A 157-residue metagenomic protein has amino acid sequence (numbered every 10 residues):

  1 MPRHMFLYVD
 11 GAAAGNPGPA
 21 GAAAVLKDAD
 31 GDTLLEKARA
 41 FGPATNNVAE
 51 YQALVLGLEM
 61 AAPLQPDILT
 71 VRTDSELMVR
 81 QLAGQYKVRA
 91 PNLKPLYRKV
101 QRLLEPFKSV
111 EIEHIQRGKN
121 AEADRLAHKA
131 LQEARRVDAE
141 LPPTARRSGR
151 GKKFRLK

Functional and structural regions predicted by a protein language model:
M1-F6, L34-L35, A40, A62-Q65 (+3 more regions): Intrinsically disordered, low-complexity regions
M1-V48, Q52, E59-P63, D67: RNase H-like nuclease fold core
V9-N16, V55-A130: RNase H catalytic domain
V25, V88, K153-R155: Intrinsically disordered, low-complexity, compositionally biased regions/tails
G31, A49, P95, Q101 (+2 more regions): Juxtamembrane helix-loop transition sites at the ends of transmembrane segments in multi-pass membrane proteins
T45, A90, P142-T144: Alpha-helix initiation/capping motif
